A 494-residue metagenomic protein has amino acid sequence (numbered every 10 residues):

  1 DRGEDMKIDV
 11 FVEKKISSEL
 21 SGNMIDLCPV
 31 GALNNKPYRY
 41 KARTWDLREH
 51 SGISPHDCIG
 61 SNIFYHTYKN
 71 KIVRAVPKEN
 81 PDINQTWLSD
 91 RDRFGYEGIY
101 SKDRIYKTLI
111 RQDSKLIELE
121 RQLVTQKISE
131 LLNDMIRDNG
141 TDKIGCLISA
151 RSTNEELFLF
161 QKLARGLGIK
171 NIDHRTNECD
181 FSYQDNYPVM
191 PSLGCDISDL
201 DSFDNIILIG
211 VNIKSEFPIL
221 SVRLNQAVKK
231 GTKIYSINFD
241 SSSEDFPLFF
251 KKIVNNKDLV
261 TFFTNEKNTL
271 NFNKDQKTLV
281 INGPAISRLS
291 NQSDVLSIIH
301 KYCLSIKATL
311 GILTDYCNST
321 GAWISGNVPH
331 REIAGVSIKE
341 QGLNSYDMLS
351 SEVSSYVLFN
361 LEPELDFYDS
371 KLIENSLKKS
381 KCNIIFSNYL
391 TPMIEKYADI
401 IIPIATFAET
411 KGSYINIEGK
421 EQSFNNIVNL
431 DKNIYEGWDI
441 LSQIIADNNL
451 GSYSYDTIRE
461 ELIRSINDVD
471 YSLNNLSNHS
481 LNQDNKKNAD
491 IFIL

Functional and structural regions predicted by a protein language model:
D1-D5, L279, L473: Short intrinsically disordered, low-complexity coil segments enriched in acidic
D1-K267: N-terminal export/assembly segments and adjacent metallocofactor-ligating motifs of anaerobic energy-metabolism
I16, A42, I53, P77 (+6 more regions): Generic detector of short alpha-helix boundary/capping microenvironments and adjacent low-complexity segments
S61-I63, A398, A489: Change "...and in nucleic-acid phosphodiester-cleaving endonucleases..." to "...and in nucleic-acid processing enzymes
T176-Y471: Non-catalytic alpha/beta scaffold blocks inside enzyme catalytic domains
T457-L494: Long, low-complexity segments enriched in small/aliphatic residues
